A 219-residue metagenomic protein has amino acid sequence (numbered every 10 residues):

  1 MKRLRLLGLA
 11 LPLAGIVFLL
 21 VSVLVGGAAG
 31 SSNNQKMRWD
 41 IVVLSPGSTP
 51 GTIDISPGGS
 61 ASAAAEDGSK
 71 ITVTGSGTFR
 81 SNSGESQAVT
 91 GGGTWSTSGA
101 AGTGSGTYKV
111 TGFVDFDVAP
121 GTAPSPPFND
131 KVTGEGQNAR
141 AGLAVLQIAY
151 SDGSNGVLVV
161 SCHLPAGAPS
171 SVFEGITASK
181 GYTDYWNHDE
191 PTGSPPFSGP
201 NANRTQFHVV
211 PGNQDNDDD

Functional and structural regions predicted by a protein language model:
M1-G30: Sec-dependent, cleavable N-terminal signal peptides
R3, L146, S154, P169-Q214: Long terminal segments
G26-V110, H188-D219: N-terminal segment immediately downstream of the Sec signal-peptide cleavage site in secreted/extracellular proteins
G51-A63, A123-G136: Low-complexity, polar-biased intrinsically disordered regions enriched in Pro/Ser/Thr/Gly
S56-P57, G104-V114, N155-A166: Short amphipathic beta-strand/extended segments with alternating polar/hydrophobic composition
S98, S105-K131: Long, polar low-complexity repeats
P127-G181: Acidic, glycine-rich flexible loop segments
